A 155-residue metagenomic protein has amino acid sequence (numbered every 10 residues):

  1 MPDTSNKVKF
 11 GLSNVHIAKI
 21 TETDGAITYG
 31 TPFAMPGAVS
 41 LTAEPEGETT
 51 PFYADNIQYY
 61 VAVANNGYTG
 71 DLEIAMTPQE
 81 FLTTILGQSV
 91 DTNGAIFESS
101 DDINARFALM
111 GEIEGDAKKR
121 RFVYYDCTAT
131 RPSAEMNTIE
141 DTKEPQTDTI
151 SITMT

Functional and structural regions predicted by a protein language model:
M1-T42: Polar/acidic, low-complexity leader/linker segments enriched in S/T/G and N/D
K7-K9, F33, A64, D101 (+2 more regions): A generic structural signal for short, solvent-exposed coil/turn residues that cap or connect secondary-structure
I17, A43, I74, G111-I113 (+1 more regions): Hydrophobic side chains in beta-strands
A38, T42-M76: A positional/architectural concept
T50-Q58, G87-I96, P132-T138: Short acidic (Asp/Glu) patches
F52, V123-E135, T147: N-terminal low-complexity, charged segments
Y60-C127: Structured, beta-strand-rich domain cores that present glycine/charged loop surfaces used to bind extended ligands
P132-T155: Mixed-charge, glycine-accented linear interaction segment located at domain edges/termini
